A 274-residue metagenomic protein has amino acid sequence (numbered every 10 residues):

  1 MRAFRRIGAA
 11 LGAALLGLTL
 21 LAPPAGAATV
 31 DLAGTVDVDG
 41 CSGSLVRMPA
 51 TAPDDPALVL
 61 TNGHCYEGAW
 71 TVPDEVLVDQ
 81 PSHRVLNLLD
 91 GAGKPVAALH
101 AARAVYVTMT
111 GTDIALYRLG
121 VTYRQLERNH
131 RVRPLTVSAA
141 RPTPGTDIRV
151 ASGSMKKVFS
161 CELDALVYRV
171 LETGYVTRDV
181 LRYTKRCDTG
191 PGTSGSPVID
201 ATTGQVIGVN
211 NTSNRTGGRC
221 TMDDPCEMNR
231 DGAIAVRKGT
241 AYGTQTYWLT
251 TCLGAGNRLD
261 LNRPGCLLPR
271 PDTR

Functional and structural regions predicted by a protein language model:
M1-A27: Secretory targeting and sorting signals
A28-A33, D37, R47-T51, E67 (+1 more regions): Conserved catalytic-core segment of clan PA serine endopeptidases
T29-C41, Q125-R133, K157-T250: Active-site region of chymotrypsin-like
A33-N62, G195: A conserved glycine-rich beta-strand in the N-terminal activation segment of trypsin-fold
D39-G40, D90-A98, S152-C161: Short coil-to-beta-strand transition motifs
P49-P56, G93-K94, L171-T177: Short, solvent-exposed loop/turn segments that connect beta-strands within catalytic domains and beta-strand-rich
A115, D231-R274: PDZ/PDZ-like groove recognition
P134-S160: Short glycine/Trp-rich loop-beta-loop segment that forms part of the substrate-binding cleft
